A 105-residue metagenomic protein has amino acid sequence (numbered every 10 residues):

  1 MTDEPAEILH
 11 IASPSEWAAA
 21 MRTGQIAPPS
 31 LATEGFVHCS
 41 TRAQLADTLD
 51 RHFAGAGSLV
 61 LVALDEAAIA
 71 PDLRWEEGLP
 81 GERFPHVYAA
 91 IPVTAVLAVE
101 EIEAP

Functional and structural regions predicted by a protein language model:
T2-P105: Conserved, structured core segments of small domains
